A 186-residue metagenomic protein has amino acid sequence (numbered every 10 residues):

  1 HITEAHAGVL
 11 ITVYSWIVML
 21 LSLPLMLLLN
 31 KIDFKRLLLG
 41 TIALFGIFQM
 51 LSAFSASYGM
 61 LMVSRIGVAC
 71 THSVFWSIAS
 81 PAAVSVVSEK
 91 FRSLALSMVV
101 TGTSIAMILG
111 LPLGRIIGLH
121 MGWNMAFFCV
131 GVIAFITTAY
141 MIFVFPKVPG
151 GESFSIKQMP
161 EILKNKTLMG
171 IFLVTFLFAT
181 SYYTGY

Functional and structural regions predicted by a protein language model:
H1-M19: Extracellular/periplasmic helix-loop-helix junction of adjacent transmembrane segments in MFS-like secondary
S15-L23, M107-I108: Residue-level signature of mid-helix packing/kink "hotspots" within the transmembrane helices of 12-pass Major
L20-A56: Conserved MFS/SLC helix-loop-helix module at the cytosolic interface between two early adjacent transmembrane helices
F48-S52, V68, M141: MFS-fold secondary transporters
Y58, S64-G102: Cytoplasmic helix-loop-helix junction between adjacent transmembrane helices in 12-TM secondary transporters
Y58-M60, E89, M98-F143: Helix-loop-helix hairpin linking two adjacent transmembrane segments in secondary transporters
F145-F172: Juxtamembrane intracellular "pre-TM" segments in multi-pass secondary transporters
M169-Y186: Extracytoplasmic gate region of multi-pass secondary transporters
